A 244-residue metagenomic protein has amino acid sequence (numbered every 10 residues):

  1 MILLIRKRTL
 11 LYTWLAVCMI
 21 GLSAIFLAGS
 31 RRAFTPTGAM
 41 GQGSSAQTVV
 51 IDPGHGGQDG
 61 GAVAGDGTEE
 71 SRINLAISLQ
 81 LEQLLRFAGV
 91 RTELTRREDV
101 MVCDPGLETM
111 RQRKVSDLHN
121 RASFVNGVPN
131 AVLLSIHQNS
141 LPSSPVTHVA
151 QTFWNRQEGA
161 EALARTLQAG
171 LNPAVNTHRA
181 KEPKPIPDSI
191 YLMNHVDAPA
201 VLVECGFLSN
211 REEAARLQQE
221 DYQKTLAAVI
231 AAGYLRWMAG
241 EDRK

Functional and structural regions predicted by a protein language model:
M1-K244: Catalytic-site microenvironment of enzymes that process N-acetyl-hexosamine-containing cell-wall polysaccharides
